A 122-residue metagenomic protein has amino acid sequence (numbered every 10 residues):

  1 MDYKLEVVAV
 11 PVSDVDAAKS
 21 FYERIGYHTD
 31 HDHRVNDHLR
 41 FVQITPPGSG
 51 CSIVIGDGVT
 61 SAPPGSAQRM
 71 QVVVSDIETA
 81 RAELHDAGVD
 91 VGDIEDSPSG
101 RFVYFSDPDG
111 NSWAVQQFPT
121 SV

Functional and structural regions predicted by a protein language model:
D2-Y3, A9-C51, D86: Core segments of cupin and vicinal oxygen chelate
Y3-V7, G65-R69, G100: Short, solvent-exposed beta-strand edge segments and adjacent coil->beta transition regions
V7, D32-H33, R40-Q43, R81-V122: Vicinal oxygen chelate
A9-P11, Q71-S75: Short hydrophobic/aromatic beta-strand micro-patches that form the beta-sheet surface supporting nucleotide- or nucleic
F21, E78-E83: Short amphipathic alpha-helices within nucleic acid-binding modules
P47-C51, S61-A62, D76-T79: Short, charged/polar surface micro-motifs in flexible loops or helix N-caps
S49-I53, G110-W113: Short, charged/polar, Gly/Pro-enriched secondary-structure boundary elements
G56-P64, Q117-V122: Short, basic, helix/turn surface patches
